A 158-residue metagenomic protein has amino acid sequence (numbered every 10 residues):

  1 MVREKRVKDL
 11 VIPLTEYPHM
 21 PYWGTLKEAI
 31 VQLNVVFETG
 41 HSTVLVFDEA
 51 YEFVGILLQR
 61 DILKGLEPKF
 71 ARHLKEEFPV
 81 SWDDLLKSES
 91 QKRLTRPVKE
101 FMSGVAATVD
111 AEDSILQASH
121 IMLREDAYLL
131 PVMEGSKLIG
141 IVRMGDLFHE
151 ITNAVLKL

Functional and structural regions predicted by a protein language model:
M1-L158: Tandem CBS (Cystathionine beta-synthase) repeat/Bateman regulatory domains
